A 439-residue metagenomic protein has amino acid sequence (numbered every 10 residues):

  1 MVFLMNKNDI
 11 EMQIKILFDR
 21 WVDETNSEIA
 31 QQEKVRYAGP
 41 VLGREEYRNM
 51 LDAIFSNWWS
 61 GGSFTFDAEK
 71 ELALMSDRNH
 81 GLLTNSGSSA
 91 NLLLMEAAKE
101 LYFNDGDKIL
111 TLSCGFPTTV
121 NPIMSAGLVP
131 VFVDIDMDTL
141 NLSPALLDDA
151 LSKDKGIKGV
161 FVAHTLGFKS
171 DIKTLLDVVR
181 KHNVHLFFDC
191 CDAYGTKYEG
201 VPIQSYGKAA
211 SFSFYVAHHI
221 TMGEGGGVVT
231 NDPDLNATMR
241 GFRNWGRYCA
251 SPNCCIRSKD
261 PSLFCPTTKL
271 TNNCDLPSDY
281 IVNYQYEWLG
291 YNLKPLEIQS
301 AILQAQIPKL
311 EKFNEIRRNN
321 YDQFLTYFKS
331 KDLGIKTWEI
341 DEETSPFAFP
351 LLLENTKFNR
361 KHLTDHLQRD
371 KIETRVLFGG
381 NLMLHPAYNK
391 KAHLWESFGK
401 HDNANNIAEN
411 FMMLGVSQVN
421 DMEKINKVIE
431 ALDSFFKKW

Functional and structural regions predicted by a protein language model:
V2-W59, E287, G415: N-terminal "arm"/small-domain region of PLP-dependent enzymes with the aminotransferase-like
W58, S63-K108, P122-M124, F132-D134 (+1 more regions): Phosphate-binding glycine-rich loop
T65-K70, D77-N79, A145, G159-A163 (+3 more regions): PLP-dependent aminotransferase class I/II
C114-V120: Conserved coil-to-alpha-helix start sites within the AMP-binding
N121-I123, V178, I298: Hydrophobic/aromatic ligand-binding patch that stacks against planar heteroaromatic rings of cofactors or nucleotides
G127: Structured binding elements
D138-M222, G227-A237, M413: Active-site phosphate-binding strand-loop segment of PLP-dependent enzymes
